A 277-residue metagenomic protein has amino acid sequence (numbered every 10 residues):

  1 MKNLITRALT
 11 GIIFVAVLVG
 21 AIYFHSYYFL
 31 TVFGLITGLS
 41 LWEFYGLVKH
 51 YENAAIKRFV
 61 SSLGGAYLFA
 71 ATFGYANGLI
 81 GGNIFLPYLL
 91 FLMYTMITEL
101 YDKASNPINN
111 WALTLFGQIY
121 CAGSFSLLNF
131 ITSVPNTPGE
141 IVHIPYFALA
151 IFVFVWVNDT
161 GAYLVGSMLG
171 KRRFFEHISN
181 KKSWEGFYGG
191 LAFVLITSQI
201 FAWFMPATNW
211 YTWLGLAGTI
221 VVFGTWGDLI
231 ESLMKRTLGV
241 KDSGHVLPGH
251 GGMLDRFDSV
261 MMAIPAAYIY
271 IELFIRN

Functional and structural regions predicted by a protein language model:
M1-G218: Membrane-embedded alpha-helical bundles of polytopic integral membrane proteins
N83-I84, G244, M261-M262: Hydrophobic alpha-helical transmembrane segments of integral membrane proteins, especially lipid-exposed positions
N158-G161, L254-M262: Membrane-embedded alpha-helical segments of transport systems, primarily multispan ion/solute transporters
E231: Acidic, glycine-rich loop-and-beta core segments that form the ion-binding/anion-interacting portion of active sites
T237-S259: Interfacial loop-to-transmembrane junctions
I269-N277: Juxtamembrane boundary at the C-terminal end of a transmembrane helix
